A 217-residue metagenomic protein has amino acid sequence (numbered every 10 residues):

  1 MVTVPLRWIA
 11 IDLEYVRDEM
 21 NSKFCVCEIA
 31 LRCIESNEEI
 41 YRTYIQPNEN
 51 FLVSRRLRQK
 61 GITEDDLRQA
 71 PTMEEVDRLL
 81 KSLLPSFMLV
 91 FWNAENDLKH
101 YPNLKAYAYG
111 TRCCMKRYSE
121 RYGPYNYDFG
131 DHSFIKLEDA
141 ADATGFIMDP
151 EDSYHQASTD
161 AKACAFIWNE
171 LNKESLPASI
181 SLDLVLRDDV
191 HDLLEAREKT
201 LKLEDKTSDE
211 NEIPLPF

Functional and structural regions predicted by a protein language model:
V2-T3, K162-F217: Acidic two-metal-ion nuclease catalytic site recognized across multiple nuclease folds, prominently DnaQ/RNase D-T
V2-Y109, L137-F146: Conserved non-catalytic scaffold segment of RNase H-like nuclease domains
M20-S22, Y101, R121-P124, W168: Short, function-defining helix-loop hinge/capping sites that tune catalysis or transport
R112-H132: Short alpha-helix plus adjacent loop in nuclease-associated cores
I147-D152: Cysteine endopeptidase catalytic domains of the caspase/legumain-like
T159: Acidic donor-binding loop at a coil-to-helix junction in glycosyltransferase catalytic cores that engages
